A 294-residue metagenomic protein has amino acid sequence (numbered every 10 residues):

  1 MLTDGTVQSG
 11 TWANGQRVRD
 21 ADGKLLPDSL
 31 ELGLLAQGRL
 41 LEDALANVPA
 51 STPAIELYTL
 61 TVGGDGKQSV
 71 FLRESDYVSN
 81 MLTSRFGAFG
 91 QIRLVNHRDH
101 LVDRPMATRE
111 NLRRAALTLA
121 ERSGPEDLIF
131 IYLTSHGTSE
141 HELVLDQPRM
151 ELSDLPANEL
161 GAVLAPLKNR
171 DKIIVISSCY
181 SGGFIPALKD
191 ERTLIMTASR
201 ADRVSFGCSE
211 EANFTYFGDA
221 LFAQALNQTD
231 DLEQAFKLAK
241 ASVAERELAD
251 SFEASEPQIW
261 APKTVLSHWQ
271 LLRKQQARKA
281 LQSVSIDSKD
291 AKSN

Functional and structural regions predicted by a protein language model:
M1-L26: Glycine/tyrosine- and acidic-biased, solvent-exposed loop/turn segments at the edges of beta-strands
R19-D127, A212, L266, Q270-N294: Boundary/activation segment at the start of structured domains
I55-T59, G87-Q91, G124-I129, K168-I173 (+2 more regions): Loop/turn elements at helix/coil->beta-strand transitions in domains of secreted/extracellular proteins
V62-S69, H97-M106, L145-E151, I174 (+2 more regions): Second-shell loop/turn segments in exported
D65-Q68, N96-L101, S135-E140, S178-F184 (+2 more regions): Solvent-exposed loop/turn segments at secondary-structure junctions within structured extracellular/periplasmic domains
R73-Y77, M81, A107, N111-T118 (+8 more regions): Extracytoplasmic/secreted proteins, especially bacterial periplasmic and envelope-associated proteins
S135-K168: A short, glycine/acidic-enriched catalytic loop
I173, S178-Q270, Q276: Active-site-proximal C-terminal subdomain of hydrolase catalytic domains
